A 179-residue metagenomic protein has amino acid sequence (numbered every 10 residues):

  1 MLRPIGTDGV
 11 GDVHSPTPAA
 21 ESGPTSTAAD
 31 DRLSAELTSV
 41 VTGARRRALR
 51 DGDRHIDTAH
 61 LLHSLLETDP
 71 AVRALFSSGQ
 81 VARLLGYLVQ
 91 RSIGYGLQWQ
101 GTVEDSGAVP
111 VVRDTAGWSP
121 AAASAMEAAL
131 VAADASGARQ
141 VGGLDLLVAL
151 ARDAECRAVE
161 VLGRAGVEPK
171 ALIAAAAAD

Functional and structural regions predicted by a protein language model:
M1-D179: Histone-fold recognition with a strong bias for associated Lys/Arg-rich disordered tails
